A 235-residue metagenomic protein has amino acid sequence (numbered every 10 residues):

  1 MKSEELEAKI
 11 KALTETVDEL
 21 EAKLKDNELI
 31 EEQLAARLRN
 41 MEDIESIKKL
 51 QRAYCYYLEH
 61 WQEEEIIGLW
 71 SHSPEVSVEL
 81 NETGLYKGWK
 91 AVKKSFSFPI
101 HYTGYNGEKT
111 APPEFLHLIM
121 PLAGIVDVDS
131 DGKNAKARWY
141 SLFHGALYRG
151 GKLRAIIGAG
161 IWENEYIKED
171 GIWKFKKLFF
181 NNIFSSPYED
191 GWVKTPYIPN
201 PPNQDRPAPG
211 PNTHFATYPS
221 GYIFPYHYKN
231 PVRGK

Functional and structural regions predicted by a protein language model:
M1-Y56, H60-E64, G68-L69: Short, low-complexity N-terminal intrinsically disordered segments enriched in polar/charged residues
E42, G84-K87, R154: A structural signal for alpha-helical segments
E63-F143: A solvent-exposed, acidic/Ser-Thr-rich amphipathic alpha-helical stretch
T110-P113, G150-A155, I167: Short aromatic-glycine motifs in intrinsically disordered, low-complexity regions
I119-P121, I156-W162: Short, surface-exposed coil-to-beta transition loops
N134-R138, A159-W192: Short beta-strand edge/turn micro-motifs at domain boundaries
H144-I156, F184-S186: Short, cysteine-centered beta-strand-loop-beta hairpins and adjacent loop/turn segments enriched in charged/polar
I183-S185, W192-K235: A hydrophobic membrane-anchoring alpha-helix module
